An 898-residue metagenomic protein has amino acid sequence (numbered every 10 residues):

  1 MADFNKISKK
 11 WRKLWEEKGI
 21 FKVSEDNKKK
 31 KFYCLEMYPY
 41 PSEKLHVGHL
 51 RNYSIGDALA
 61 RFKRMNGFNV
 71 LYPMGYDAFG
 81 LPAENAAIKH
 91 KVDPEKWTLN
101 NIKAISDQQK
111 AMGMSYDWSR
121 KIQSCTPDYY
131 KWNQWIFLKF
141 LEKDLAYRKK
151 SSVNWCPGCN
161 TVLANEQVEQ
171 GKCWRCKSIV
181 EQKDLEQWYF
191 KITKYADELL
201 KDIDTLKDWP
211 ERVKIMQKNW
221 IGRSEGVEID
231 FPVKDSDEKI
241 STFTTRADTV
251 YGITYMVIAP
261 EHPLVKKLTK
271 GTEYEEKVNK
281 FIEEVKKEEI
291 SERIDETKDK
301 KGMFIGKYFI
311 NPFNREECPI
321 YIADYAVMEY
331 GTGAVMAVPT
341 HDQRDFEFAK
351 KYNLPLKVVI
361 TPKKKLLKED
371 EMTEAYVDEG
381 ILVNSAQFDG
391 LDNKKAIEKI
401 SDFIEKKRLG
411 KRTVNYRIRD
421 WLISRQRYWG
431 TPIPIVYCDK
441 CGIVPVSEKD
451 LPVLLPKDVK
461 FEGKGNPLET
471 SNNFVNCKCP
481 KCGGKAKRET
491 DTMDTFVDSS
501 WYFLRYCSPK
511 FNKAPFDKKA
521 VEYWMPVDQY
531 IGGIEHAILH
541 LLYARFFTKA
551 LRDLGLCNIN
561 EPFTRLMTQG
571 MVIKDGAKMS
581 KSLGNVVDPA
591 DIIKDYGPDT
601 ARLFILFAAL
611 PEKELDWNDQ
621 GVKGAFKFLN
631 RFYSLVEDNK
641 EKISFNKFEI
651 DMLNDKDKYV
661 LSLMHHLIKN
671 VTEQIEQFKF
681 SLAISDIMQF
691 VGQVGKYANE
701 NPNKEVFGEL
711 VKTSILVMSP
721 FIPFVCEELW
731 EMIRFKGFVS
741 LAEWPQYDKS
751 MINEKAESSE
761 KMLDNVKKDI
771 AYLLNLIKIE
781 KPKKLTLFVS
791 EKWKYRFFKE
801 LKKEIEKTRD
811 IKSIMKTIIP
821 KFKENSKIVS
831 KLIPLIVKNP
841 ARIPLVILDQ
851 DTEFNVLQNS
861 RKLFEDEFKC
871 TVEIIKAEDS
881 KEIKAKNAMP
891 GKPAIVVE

Functional and structural regions predicted by a protein language model:
M1-V47, D197-L200, E211-S224, L409-R412 (+5 more regions): Non-catalytic terminal extensions that flank enzyme cores
F4, K10, L14-K18, K89-D248 (+8 more regions): Residue patterns forming the tRNA-binding/recognition surfaces of aminoacyl-tRNA synthetases and related DALR
S8, R12, I192-R223, A259 (+4 more regions): Amphipathic alpha-helical
S24-V92, K121-I136, T244-T245, N311-F348 (+1 more regions): N-terminal catalytic cores of NTP/NDP-binding nucleotidyl/phosphoryl-transfer enzymes
G56, N69, H262-K363, K368-D370 (+1 more regions): Catalytic alpha/beta core of large soluble enzyme barrels
D77, I435-D439, V446, P452-V453 (+5 more regions): Acidic, turn-prone loop/beta-hairpin segments
Y308-Y330, V475-K613: Alpha-helical recognition segments enriched in aromatics with Gly/Pro capping that present substrate-recognition
D619, K623, G737-E898: C-terminal low-complexity, glycine/proline- and small-hydrophobic-enriched intrinsically disordered tails that act as
